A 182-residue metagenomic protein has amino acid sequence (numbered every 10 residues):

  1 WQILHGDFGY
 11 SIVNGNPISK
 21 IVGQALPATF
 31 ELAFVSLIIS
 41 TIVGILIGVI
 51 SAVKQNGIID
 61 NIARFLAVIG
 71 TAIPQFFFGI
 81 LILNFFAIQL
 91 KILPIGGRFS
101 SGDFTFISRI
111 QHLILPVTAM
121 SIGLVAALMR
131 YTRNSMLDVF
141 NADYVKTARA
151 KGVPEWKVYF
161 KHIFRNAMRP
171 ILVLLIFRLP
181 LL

Functional and structural regions predicted by a protein language model:
W1-I45: An internal, D/E-rich "acidic patch" concept
I3-F8, I18, V22, I58 (+5 more regions): Hydrophobic alpha-helical segments of integral membrane proteins, encompassing both true transmembrane helices
F8-I12, F78-G79, P94-G96, A148 (+1 more regions): Short, hydrophobic secondary-structure boundary micro-motifs
Y10-V13, G48, A52, F76 (+2 more regions): Short, electropositive, low-hydrophobicity segments enriched in small/polar residues
V13-N14, G23, R64, I95 (+3 more regions): Phosphate-coordinating loops and pocket residues in cytosolic domains that bind phosphorylated ligands
G15, R64-A127: Membrane-water interface segments at transmembrane-helix boundaries in multipass membrane proteins
L26-I59, I88, D103-L182: Alpha-helical transmembrane segments of integral membrane proteins, especially multi-pass inner/plasma-membrane
